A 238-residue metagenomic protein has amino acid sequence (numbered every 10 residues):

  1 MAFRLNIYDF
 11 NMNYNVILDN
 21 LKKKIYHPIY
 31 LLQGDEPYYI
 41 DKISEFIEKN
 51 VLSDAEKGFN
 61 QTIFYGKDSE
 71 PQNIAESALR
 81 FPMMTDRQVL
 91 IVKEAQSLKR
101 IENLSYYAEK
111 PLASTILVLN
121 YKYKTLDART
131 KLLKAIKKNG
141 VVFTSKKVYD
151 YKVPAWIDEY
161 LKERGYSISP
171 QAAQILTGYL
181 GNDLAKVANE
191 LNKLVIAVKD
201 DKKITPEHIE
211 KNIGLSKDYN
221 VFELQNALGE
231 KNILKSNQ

Functional and structural regions predicted by a protein language model:
F3, I7-Q238: Conserved beta/loop motifs at nucleotide-recognition and modification sites
